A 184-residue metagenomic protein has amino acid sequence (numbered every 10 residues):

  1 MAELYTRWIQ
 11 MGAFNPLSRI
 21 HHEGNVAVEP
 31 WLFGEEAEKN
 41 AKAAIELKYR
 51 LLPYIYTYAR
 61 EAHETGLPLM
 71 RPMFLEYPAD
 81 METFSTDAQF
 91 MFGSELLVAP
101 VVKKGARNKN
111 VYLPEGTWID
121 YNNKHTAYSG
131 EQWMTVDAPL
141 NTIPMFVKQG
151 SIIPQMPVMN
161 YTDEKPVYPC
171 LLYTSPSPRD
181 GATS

Functional and structural regions predicted by a protein language model:
M1-Q149: Catalytic-domain carbohydrate-binding cleft regions of carbohydrate-active enzymes
G24, G105, P154, G181-A182: A broad, structure-centric signal for solvent-exposed, well-ordered loop/edge residues that line or flank functional
M81-S85, R179, S184: Surface beta-strand/loop "capping" patches
I153-K165: Glycine/proline-rich low-complexity spacer/linker segments in large multi-domain proteins
Y173-P178: Conserved small/polar residues in nucleotide/adenosyl-binding loops
